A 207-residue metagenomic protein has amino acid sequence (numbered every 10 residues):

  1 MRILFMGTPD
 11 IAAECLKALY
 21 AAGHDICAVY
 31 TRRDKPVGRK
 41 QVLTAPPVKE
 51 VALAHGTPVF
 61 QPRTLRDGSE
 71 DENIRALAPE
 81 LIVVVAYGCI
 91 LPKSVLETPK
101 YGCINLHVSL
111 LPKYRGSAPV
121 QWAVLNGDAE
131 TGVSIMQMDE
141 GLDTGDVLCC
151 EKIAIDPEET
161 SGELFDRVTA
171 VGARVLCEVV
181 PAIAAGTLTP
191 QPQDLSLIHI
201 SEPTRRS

Functional and structural regions predicted by a protein language model:
M1-K40: N-terminal Rossmann-like dinucleotide-binding module
R2-L4, C27-V29, P58-L77, I82 (+1 more regions): Internal alpha/beta domain cores that form substrate/cofactor-binding pockets in large enzymes and binding proteins
A13, K17-A21, E72-R75, K93 (+1 more regions): Amphipathic, non-transmembrane alpha-helical secondary structure
A13, V42-A45, D67-D71, C89 (+1 more regions): Structural motif corresponding to alpha-helix initiation and N-cap regions
L19, A52-T57, D128: A generic structural signal for well-ordered alpha-helical segments
A22, L81-S196: Donor/substrate-binding cores of folate-linked one-carbon enzymes
K35-L53: N-terminal beta-loop-helix "entrance" segment that forms/cooperates in small-molecule cofactor or anionic ligand
I198-S207: Single conserved hydrophobic/aromatic residue that forms the stacking wall/gate of nucleotide- or nucleobase-binding
